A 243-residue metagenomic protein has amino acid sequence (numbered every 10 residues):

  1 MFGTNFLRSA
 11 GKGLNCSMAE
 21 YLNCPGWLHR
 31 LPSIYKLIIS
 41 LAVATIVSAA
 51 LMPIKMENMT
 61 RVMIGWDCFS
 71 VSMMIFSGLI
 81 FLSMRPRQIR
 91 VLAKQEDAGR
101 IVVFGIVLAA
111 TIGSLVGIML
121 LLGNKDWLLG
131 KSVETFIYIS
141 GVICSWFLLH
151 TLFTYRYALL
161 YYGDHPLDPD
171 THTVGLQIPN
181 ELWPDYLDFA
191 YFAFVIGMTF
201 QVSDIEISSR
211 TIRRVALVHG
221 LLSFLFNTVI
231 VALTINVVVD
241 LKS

Functional and structural regions predicted by a protein language model:
F2, F6-R30: Short, Lys/Arg-rich, polar N-terminal cytosolic tail immediately upstream of the first transmembrane signal-anchor
R30-L51: The first (N-terminal) embedded transmembrane alpha-helix
E57-I75: Loop-to-helix transition at the N-terminal end of transmembrane alpha-helices
G78-E96, M119-W127, L159: Membrane-helix interface/capping segments
I89-A109: Juxtamembrane helix-capping/reentrant segments at transmembrane boundaries
C144-P166: Transmembrane alpha-helix/helix-exit interface in multi-pass inner-membrane proteins
Y161-G163, L167-E206: Membrane-proximal soluble regions of multi-pass membrane proteins
D188-V195, S203-S243: Pore domain of cation channels
